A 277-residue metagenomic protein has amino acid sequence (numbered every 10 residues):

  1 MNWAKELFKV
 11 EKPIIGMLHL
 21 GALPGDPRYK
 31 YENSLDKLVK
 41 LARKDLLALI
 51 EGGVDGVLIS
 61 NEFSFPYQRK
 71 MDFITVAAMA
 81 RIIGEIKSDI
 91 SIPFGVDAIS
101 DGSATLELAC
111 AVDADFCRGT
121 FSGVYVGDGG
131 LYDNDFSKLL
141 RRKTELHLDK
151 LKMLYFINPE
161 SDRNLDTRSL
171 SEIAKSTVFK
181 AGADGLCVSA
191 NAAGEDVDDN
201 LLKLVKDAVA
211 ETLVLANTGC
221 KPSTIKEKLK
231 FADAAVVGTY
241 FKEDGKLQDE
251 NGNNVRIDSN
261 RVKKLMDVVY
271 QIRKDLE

Functional and structural regions predicted by a protein language model:
V10-E11, G16-M17, Q68-V96, N134-L154 (+2 more regions): Alpha-helix-loop-beta-strand connector modules within alpha/beta enzyme cores
I14-L18, V57-I59, F94-D97, C117-G119 (+4 more regions): Hydrophobic faces of well-ordered beta-strands that scaffold small-molecule active sites in alpha/beta enzyme cores
G16, L49, V57, C117 (+5 more regions): Conserved, mostly hydrophobic/aromatic
H19-K44, F94-D101, Y155-S171, C220-K221: Active-site mouth loops of central-metabolism enzymes
L23, A104, C110-G185: Conserved anion-binding
I50-A78, V124-G129, A183-D196, G245-E250: Glycine-rich, proline-tolerant flexible connector loops at the mouths of alpha/beta enzymes
V96, D101-A114, E172-A174, A208-V237: Catalytic cores of alpha/beta
R168-G185, A193-E211: Short loop-to-alpha-helix "cap/lid" segments that border enzyme active sites across diverse enzyme classes
